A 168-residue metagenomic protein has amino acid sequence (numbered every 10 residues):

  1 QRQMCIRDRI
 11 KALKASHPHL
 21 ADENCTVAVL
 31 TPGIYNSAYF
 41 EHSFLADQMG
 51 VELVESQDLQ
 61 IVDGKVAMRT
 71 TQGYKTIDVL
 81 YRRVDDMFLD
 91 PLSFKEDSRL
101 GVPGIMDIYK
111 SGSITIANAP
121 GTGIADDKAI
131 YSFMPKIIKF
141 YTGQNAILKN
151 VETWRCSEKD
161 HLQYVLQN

Functional and structural regions predicted by a protein language model:
Q1-I6: Short, small-residue-biased leader/transition segments that mark boundaries at the very start of proteins
R9-C25, K75, V165-L166: Glycine-rich phosphate/diphosphate-binding loops that line cofactor/substrate pockets in enzymes
A21-A38, D78: Short hydrophobic beta-strand segments
T26-A28, E52, V79, I114-T115: Structural motif
H42-L53: Short helix-loop-beta junction
A46, V62, A67-N168: Active-site nucleotide/adenylate-binding loops and adjacent lid/helix of ATP-dependent enzymes
E52-S56, N150: Conserved ATP-binding module of the ATP-grasp superfamily
Q57-I61: Extracellular/luminal ectodomains and secreted, surface-exposed scaffolds of diverse proteins
